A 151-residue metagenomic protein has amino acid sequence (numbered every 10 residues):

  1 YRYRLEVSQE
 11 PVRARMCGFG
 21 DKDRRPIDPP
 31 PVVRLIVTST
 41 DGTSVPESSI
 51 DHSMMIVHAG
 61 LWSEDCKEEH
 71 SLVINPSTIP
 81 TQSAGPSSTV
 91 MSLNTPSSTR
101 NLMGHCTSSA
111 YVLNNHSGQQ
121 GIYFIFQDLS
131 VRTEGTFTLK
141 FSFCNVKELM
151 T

Functional and structural regions predicted by a protein language model:
Y1-T138, C144-T151: Structured recognition/catalytic domains enriched at protein termini, typified by the LPMO catalytic fold at the mature
